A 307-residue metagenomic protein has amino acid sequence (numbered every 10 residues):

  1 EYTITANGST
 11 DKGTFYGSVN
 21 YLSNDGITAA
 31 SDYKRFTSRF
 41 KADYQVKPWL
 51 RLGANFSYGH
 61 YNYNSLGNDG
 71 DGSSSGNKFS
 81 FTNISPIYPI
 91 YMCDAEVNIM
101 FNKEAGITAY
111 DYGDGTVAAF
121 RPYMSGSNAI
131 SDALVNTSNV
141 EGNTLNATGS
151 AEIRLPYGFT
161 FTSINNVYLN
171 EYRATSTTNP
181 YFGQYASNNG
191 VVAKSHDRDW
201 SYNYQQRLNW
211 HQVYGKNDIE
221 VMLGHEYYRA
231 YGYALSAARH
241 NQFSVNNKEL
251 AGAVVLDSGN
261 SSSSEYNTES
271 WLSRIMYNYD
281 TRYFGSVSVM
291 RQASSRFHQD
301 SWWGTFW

Functional and structural regions predicted by a protein language model:
E1, I27-T28, K41-T144, T162-S270 (+1 more regions): Surface-exposed loop/interface segments of Gram-negative outer-membrane beta-barrel transport/assembly proteins
E1-R39, L50, L145: Outer-membrane beta-barrel translocator/receptor signature
Y2-I4, F36-F40, L145-G149, W200-Q206 (+3 more regions): Hydrophobic, lipid-facing positions within transmembrane beta-strands of outer-membrane proteins
T10-D11, K47-W49, R154-P156, V213-K216 (+1 more regions): Outer-membrane beta-barrel channels and translocator barrels
G13, E265-S270, Y277-T281: Short, flexible loop/turn motifs enriched in small residues
V19-D25, G285-F297: Transmembrane beta-strand segments that form the barrel wall of outer-membrane beta-barrel proteins
F284-G285, W303: Active-site-proximal binding-pocket segments
